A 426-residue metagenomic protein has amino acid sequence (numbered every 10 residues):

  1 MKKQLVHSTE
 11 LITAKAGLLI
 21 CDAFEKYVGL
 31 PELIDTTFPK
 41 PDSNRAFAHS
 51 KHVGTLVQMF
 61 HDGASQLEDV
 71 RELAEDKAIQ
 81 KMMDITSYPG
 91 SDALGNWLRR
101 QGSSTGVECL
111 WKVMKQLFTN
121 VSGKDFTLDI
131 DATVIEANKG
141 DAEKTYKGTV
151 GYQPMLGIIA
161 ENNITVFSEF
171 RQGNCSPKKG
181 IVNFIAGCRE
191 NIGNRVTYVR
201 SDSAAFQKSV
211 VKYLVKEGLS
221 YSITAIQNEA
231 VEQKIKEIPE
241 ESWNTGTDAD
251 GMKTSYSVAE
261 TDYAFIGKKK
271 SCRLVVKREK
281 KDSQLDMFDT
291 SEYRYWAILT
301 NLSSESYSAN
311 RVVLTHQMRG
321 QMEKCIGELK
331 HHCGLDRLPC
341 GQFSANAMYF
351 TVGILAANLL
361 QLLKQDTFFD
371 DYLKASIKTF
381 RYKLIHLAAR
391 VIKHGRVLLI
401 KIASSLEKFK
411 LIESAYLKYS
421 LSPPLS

Functional and structural regions predicted by a protein language model:
M1-K3, E32-T36, A74-K77, S291-W296 (+3 more regions): Short acidic (Asp/Glu) and glycine-rich catalytic loops that position anionic groups and cofactors
M1-N174, I181-N191, K364, L387-S426: Dynamic "connector" segments at or just before major functional cores
K3-H7, S220-H331, A389, L417-S426: An anionic, glycine-rich sequence signature occurring as long contiguous blocks
F24, T55-L56, V70, G90 (+9 more regions): Short, conserved catalytic/metal-binding motifs centered on acidic residues
F24, V70, N244, S308-F343 (+3 more regions): Short amphipathic alpha-helical "interface-anchor" segments enriched in bulky aromatics
L73, K77, F184-N191, Y213 (+9 more regions): Generic, well-ordered alpha-helical scaffold segments in large soluble proteins
C175-A230: Domain-level cores of phosphate- or acyl-group-handling catalytic modules
D336-V397: Basic, amphipathic alpha-helical segments enriched in Lys/Arg and hydrophobic/aromatic residues
